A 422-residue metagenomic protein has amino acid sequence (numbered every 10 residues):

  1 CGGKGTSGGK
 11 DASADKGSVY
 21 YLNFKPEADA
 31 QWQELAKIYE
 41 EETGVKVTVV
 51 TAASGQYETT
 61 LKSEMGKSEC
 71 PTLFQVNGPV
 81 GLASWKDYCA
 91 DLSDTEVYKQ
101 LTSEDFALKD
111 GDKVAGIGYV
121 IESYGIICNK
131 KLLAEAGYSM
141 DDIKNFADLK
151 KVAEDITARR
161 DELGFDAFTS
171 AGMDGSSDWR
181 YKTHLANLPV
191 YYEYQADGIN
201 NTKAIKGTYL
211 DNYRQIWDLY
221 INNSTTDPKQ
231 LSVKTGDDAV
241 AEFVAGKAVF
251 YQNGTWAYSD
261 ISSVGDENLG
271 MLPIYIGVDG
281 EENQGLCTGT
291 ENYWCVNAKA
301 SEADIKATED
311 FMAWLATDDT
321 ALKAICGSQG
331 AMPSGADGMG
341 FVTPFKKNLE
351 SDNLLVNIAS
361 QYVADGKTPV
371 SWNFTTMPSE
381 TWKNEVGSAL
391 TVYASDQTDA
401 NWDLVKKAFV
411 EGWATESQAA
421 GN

Functional and structural regions predicted by a protein language model:
C1-G81, V97, S232, E281 (+5 more regions): Conserved N-terminal structural module of periplasmic/extracytoplasmic solute-binding proteins
K37, E42, K46, A136 (+2 more regions): Extracytoplasmic/periplasmic substrate-recognition and gating elements
E64, P71-T72, Y98-L133, G164-D166 (+2 more regions): A structural signal for short loop-to-beta-strand junctions that line the ligand-binding cleft of periplasmic/secreted
N77-C128, R180, H184-A186, G270-P273: Hinge/lid segment of periplasmic solute-binding proteins
D91-D105, F168, G172-G175, V190-Q215 (+3 more regions): Short, solvent-exposed loop/beta-turn-alpha elements that line the ligand-binding surface or hinge of extracytoplasmic
A115-Y119, Y124, K150-T202, A248: Extracytoplasmic/periplasmic solute-binding protein
G118, N353-A414: C-terminal capping/gating helix-and-loop segments adjacent to ligand/active sites or protein-protein/ligand interfaces
A153-E154, I199-V233: Glycine-centered hinge/linker elements that transmit conformational signals in sensory and ligand-binding systems
